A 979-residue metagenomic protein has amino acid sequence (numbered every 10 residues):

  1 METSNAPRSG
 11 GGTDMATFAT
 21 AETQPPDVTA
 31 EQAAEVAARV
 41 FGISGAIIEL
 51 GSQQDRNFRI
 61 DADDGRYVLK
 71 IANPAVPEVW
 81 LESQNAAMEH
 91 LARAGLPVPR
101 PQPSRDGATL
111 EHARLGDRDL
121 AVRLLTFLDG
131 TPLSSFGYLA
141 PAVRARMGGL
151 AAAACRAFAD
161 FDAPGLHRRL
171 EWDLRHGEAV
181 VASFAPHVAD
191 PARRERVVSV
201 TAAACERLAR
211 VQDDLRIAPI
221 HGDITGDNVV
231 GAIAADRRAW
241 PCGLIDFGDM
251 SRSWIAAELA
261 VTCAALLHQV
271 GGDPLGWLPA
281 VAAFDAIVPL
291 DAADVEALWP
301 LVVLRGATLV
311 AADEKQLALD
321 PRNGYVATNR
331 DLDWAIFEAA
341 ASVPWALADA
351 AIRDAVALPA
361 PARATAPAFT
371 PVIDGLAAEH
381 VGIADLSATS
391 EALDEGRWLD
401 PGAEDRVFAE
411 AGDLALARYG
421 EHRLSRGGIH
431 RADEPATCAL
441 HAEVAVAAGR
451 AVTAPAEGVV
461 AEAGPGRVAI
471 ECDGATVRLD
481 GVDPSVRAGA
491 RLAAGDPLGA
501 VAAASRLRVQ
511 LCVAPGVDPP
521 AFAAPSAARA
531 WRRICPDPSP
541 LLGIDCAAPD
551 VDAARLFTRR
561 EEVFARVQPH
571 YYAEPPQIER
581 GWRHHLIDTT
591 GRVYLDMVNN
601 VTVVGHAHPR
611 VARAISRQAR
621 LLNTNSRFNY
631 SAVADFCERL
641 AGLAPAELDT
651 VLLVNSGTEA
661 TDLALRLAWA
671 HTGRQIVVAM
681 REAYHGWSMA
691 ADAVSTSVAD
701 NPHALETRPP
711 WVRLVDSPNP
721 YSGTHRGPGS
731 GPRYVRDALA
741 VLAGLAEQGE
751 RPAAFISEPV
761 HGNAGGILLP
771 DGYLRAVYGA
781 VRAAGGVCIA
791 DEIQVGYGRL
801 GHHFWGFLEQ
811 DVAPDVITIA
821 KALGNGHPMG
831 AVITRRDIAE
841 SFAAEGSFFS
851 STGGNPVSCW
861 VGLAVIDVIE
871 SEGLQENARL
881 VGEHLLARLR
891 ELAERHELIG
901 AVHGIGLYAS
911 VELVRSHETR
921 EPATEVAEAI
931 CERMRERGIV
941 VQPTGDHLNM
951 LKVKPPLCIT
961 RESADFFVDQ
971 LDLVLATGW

Functional and structural regions predicted by a protein language model:
A16-A21, S183-H187, L309-R363: ATP/Mg2+ or Mg2+-diphosphate-binding catalytic cores that bind nucleotide phosphates or diphosphates via glycine-rich
P26-V36, D160-A163, A179-G222, A232-D236 (+1 more regions): An alpha-helical support segment within catalytic cores of ATP-dependent transferases
Q53-D64, V68-L69, P101-P103, C205-A257: Active-site acidic catalytic loop and adjacent metal/ATP-binding pocket of ATP-dependent phosphoryl transfer enzymes
D63-D162: ATP-binding pocket architecture of kinase catalytic cores
G137-A192, L215-I217, V509, Q675-A693 (+1 more regions): A cross-family kinase active-site recognition segment
I255-P289, V303-P321: Active-site activation/catalytic loop segments of kinase-like enzymes and analogous catalytic loops in related
A360-W398, A488-A493, A500-F557: Acidic, glycine-rich catalytic/binding loops that coordinate metals and/or anionic ligands
A548-W979: Conserved N-terminal phosphate-binding loop of PLP-dependent enzymes in the Aspartate aminotransferase
